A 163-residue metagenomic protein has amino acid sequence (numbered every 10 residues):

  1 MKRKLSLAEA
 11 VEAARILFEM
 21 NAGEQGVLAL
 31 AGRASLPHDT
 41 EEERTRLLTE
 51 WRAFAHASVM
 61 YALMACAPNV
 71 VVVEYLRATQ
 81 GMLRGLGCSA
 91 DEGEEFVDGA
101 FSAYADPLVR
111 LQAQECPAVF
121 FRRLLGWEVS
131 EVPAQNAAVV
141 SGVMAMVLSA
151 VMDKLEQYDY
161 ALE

Functional and structural regions predicted by a protein language model:
M1, H38, P133, L162-E163: Acidic, serine/threonine-rich, charge-biased low-complexity segments in large eukaryotic scaffold/adaptor proteins
M1-E41: N-terminal leader/targeting peptides and immediately adjacent processing regions
S6, R44-L48, G93, A113: Helix-start/N-cap signature of alpha-helical segments
A10-V27, L76-M146, E163: Polybasic, proline/glycine-rich intrinsically disordered low-complexity segments
Q25-P68: N-terminal interaction modules that seed assembly of large macromolecular complexes
E50-W51, V72, V119-F121: Short, compositionally biased low-complexity segments
M60-E74, C88-E92: Short, solvent-exposed secondary-structure capping/transition elements
M144-D159: Long, hydrophobic alpha-helical segments that serve as membrane-spanning/inserting helices
